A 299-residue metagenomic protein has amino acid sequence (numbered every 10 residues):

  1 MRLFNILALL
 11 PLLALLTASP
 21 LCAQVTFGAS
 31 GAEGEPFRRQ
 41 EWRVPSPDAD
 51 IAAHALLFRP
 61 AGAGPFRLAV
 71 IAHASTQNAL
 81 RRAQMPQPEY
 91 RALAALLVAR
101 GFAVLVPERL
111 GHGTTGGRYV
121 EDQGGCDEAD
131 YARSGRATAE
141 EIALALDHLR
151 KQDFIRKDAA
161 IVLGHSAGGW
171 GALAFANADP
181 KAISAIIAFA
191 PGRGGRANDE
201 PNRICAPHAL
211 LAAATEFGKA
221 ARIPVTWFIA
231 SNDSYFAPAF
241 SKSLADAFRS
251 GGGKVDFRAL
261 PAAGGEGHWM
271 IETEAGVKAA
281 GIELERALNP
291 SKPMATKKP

Functional and structural regions predicted by a protein language model:
V25-A63: N-terminal cap/lid segment of alpha/beta-hydrolase-fold proteins
G64-F66, S75-V106, L110-T114: Short substrate-entry loop that stabilizes the transition state in hydrolases
A72, P107-R109, F189, L260: Alpha/beta-hydrolase
A72-A74, I229: The conserved beta1-alpha1 loop
G124-D153: Alpha/beta-hydrolase active-site loop
L144-L210: Primarily recognizes the serine-hydrolase "nucleophile elbow" in alpha/beta-hydrolase and SGNH/GDSL folds
A185, P191-G251: The feature captures the conserved acid-bearing segment of alpha/beta-hydrolase catalytic domains
G251-P299: C-terminal catalytic histidine-bearing segment of alpha/beta-hydrolase fold enzymes
